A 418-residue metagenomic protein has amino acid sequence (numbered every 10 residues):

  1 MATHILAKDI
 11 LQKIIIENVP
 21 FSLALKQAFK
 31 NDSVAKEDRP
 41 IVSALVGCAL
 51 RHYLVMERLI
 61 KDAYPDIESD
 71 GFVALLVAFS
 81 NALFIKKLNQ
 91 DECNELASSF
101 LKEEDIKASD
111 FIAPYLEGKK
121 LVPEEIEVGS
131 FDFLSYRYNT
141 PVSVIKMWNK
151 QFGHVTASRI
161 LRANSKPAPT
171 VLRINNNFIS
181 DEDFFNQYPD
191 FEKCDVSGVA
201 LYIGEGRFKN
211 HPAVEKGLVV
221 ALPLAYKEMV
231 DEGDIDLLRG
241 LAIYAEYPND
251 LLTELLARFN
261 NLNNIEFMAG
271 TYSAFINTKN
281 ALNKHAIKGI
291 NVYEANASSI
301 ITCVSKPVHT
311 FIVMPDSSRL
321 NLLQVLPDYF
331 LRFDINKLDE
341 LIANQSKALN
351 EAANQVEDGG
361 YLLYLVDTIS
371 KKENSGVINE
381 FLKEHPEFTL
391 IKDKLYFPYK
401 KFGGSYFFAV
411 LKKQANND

Functional and structural regions predicted by a protein language model:
M1-D418: S-adenosylmethionine
